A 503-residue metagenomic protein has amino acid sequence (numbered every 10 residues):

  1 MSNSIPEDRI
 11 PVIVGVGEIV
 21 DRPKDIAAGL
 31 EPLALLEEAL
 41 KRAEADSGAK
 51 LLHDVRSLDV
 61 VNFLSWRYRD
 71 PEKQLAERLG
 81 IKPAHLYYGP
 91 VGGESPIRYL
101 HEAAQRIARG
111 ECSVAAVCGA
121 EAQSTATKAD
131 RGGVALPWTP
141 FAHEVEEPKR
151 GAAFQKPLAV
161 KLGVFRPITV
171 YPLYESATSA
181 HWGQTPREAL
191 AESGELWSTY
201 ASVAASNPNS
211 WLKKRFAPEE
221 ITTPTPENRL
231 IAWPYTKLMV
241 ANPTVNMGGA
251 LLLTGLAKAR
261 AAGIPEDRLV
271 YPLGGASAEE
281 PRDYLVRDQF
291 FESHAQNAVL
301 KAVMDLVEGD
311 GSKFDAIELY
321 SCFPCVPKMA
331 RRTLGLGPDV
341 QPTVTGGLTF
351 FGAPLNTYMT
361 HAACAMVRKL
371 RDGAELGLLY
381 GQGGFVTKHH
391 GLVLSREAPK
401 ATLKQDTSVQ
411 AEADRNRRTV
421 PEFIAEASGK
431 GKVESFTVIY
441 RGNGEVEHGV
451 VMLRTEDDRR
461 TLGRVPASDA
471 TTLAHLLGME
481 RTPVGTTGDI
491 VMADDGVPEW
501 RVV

Functional and structural regions predicted by a protein language model:
S2-P90, Q105-C112, G119-K258, I264-F351 (+3 more regions): Conserved "HGTGT" condensation-loop signature of ketosynthase/thiolase-family condensing enzymes that catalyze
E94-I97, E292-A295, T357-T360: A glycine-rich, Thr/Ser-enriched phosphate-binding loop motif common to dinucleotide/cofactor-binding enzymes
I97-Q105: Conserved phosphate-binding catalytic cores of ATP/NTP-utilizing and phosphoryl-transfer enzymes
Y99, V170-Y174, M359-A362: Internal, well-ordered alpha-helical segments in soluble enzyme and binding-protein domains
C112-S113, A374-L376: Nucleotide donor/acceptor-binding cores
F351-A362, R371-A374: A conserved active-site cap/scaffold subdomain adjacent to cofactor or substrate pockets
H361-C364, L392: Internal, well-ordered alpha-helical scaffold/interface segments that support domain packing or protein-protein contacts
T387: Gly/Pro-rich active-site capping loops and adjacent beta-alpha segments that organize cofactor/substrate pockets
